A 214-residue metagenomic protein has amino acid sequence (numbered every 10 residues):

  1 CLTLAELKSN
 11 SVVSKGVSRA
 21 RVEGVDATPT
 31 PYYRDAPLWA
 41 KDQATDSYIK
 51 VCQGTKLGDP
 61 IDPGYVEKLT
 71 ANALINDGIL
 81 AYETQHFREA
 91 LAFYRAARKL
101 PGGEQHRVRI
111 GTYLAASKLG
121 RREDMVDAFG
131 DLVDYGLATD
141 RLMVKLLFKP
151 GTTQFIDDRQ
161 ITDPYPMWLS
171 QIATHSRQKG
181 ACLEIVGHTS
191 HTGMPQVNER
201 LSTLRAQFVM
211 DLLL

Functional and structural regions predicted by a protein language model:
C1-T3, K15-V17, K145-L147, C182-V186: Soluble periplasmic/extracytoplasmic beta-strand elements of cell-envelope proteins
T3-A92, A96: C-terminal/domain-edge helix-coil "capping" segments
V13-K15, K68, Q85, I110 (+2 more regions): Extracytoplasmic
E67-Y135: Alpha-helical protein-protein interaction scaffolds
A73, E89-A92, D124, P164-Q171 (+4 more regions): Extracytoplasmic/secreted proteins, especially bacterial periplasmic and envelope-associated proteins
L114-Y165, L169: Alpha-helical linker/edge segments of TPR/alpha-solenoid repeat scaffolds and analogous pre-/post-domain helices
T153-V186, Q207-D211: Periplasmic peptidoglycan-binding/anchoring modules of Gram-negative envelope and division proteins
H191-P195: Short, solvent-exposed loop/turn segments at secondary-structure junctions
